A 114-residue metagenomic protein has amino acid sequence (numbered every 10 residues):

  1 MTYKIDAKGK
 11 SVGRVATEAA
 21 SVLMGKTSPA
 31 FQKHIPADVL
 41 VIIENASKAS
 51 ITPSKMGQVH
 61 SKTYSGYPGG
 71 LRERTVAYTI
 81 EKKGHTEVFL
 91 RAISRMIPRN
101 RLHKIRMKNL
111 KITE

Functional and structural regions predicted by a protein language model:
M1-R101, R106, K111-E114: Ribosome large-subunit tunnel/peptidyl-transferase-proximal elements
